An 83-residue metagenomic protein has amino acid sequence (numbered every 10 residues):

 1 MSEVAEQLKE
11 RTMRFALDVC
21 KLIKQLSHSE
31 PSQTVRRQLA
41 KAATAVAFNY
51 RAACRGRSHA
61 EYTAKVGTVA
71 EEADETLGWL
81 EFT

Functional and structural regions predicted by a protein language model:
M1-T83: Amphipathic alpha-helical assembly/interaction segments
